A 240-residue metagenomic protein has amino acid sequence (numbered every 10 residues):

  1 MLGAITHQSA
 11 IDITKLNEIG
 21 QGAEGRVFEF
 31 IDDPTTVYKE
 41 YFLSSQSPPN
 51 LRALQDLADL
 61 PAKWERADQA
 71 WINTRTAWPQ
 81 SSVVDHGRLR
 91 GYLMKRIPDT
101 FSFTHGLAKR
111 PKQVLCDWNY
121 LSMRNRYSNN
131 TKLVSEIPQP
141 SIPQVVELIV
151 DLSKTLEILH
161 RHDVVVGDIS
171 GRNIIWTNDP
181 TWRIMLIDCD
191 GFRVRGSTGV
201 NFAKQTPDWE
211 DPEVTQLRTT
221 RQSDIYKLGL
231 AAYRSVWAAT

Functional and structural regions predicted by a protein language model:
H7-E18: Conserved N-terminal boundary motif of the eukaryotic protein kinase catalytic domain
L16-N17, A23-Y92, R96-Q139: ATP-binding glycine-rich loop module of kinase domains
E147-I149, L156-N178: Catalytic-loop of the protein kinase fold
N173-C189: Conserved protein kinase catalytic/activation segment
G199-V214: Conserved activation segment of eukaryotic-like protein kinases, specifically the C-terminal portion of the activation
D224: Conserved catalytic-loop aspartate of Hanks-type protein kinases
Y233-T240: Conserved C-lobe activation region of Hanks-type protein kinase-like domains
